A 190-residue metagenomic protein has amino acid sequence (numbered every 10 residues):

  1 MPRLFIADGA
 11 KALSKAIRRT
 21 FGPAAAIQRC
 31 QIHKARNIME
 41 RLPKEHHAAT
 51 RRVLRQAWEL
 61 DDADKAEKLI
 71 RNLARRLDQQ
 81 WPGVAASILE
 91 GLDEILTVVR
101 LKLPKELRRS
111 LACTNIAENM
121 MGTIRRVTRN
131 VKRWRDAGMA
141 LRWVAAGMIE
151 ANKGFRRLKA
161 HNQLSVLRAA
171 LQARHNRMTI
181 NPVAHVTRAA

Functional and structural regions predicted by a protein language model:
M1-A190: Catalytic center-proximal scaffold of phosphoryl-transfer enzymes
